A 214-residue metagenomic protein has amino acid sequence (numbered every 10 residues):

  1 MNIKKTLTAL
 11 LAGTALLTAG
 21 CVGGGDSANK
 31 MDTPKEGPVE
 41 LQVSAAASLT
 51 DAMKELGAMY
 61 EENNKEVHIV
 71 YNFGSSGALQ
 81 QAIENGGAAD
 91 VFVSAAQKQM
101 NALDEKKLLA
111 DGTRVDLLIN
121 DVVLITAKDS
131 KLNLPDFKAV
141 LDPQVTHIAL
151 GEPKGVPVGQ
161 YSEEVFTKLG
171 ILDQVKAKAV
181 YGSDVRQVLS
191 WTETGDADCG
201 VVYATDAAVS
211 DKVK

Functional and structural regions predicted by a protein language model:
M1-L10: Bacterial N-terminal signal peptides that target proteins for export
A15-G20: C-terminal motif of bacterial Sec signal peptides marking the signal peptidase cleavage site
C21-E62, G77, Q81-N85, A96-Q97 (+3 more regions): Exported/periplasmic ABC-transporter solute-binding proteins
D90-S94: Periplasmic-binding protein-like
K106-T113: A short, gly/pro- and small-residue-rich
R114-V122: Short, glycine-/small- and polar/acidic-enriched structural segments that line small-molecule recognition paths
